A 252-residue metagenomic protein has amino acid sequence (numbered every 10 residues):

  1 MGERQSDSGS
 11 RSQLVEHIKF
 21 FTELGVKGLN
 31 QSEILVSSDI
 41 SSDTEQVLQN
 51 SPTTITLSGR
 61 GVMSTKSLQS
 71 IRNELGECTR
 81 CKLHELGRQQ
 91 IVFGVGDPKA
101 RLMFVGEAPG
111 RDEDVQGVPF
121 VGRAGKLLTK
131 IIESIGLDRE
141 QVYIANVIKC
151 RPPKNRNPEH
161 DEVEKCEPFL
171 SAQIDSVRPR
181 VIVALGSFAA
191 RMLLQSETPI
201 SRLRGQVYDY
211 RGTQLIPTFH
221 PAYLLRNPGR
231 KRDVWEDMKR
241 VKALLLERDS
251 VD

Functional and structural regions predicted by a protein language model:
M1-E16: Charged, compositionally biased N-terminal leader segments and the immediate start of the first structured element
S12, E16-E23, K27-D252: A polyanion-binding, active-site-adjacent surface
